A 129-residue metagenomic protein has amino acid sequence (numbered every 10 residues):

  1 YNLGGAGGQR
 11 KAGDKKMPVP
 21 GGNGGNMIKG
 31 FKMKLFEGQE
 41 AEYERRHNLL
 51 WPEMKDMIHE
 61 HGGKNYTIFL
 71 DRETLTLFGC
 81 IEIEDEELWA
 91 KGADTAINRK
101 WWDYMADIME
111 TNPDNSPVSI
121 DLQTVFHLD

Functional and structural regions predicted by a protein language model:
Y1-N2, D14: Intrinsic-disorder-associated, low-complexity terminal segments enriched in Asp/Asn/His/Tyr and depleted of Lys/Arg
R10-K16, P20-N26: Short, Lys/Arg-enriched N-terminal segments with co-localized hydrophobic residues within the first ~10-30 amino acids
I28-K34: Active-site-flanking beta-strand signature of metal-NTP-handling nucleotidyl enzymes and homologous cyclase-like
Q39-K64: Short amphipathic alpha-helical segments
K55-F78, E82-E84: Short, glycine- and small/hydrophobic-rich beta-strand elements in well-ordered beta-sheets
H61, I83-I120: An amphipathic, aromatic/His-enriched active-site/gating alpha helix that lines ligand/cofactor pockets
